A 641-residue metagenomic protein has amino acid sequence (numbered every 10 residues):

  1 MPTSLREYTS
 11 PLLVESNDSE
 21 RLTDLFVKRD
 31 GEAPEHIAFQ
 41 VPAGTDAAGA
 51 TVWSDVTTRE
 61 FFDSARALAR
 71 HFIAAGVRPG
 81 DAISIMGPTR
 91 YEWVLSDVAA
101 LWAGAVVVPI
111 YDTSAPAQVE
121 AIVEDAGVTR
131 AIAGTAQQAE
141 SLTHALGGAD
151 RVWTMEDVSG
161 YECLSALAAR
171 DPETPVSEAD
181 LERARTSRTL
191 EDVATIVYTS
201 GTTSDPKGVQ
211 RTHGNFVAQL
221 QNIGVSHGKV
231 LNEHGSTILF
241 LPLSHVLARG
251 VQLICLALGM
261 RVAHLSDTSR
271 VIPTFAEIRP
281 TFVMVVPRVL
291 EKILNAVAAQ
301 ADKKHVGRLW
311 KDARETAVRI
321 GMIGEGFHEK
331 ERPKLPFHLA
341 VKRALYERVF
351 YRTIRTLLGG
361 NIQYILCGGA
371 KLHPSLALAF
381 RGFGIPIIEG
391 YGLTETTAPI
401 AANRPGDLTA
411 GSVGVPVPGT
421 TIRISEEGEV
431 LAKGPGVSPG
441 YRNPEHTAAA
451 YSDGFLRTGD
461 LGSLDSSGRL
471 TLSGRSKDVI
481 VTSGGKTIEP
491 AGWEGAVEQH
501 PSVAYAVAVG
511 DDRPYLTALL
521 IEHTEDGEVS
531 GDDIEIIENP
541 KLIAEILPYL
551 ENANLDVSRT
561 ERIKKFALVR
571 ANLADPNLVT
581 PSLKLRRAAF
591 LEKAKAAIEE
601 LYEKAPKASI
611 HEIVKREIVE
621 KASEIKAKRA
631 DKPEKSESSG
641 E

Functional and structural regions predicted by a protein language model:
E35-I37, P172-Y198, D205, V230-S236: Conserved pre-ATP/AMP-binding loop-to-beta segment of ANL
E35-R90, V94-V98, A115-E120, H213-G214: Conserved AMP-binding/adenylate-forming core of the ANL superfamily
A43-A50, Q137-L190, V297-Y351: ANL superfamily adenylate-forming
D55-R59, A194-L220: Conserved AMP-binding A3 loop
D97, T113-H144, Q219-I238, T268-F282 (+2 more regions): Conserved ATP-dependent adenylate/AMP-binding module captured primarily in the ANL superfamily
V217-S236, L243-Y351, N361: Conserved AMP-binding/adenylation subdomain of ANL enzymes
P416-S425, E429-T482: Conserved ATP-binding/catalytic segment of the ANL
Y505-V507, P514, L550-E641: Conserved C-terminal "lid"/linker of ANL adenylate-forming enzymes
